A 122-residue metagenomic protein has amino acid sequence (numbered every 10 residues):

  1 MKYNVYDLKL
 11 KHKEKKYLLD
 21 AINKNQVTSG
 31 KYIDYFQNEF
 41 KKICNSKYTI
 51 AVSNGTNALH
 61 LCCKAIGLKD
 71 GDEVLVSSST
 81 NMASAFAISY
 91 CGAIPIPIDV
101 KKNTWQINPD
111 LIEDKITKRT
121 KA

Functional and structural regions predicted by a protein language model:
M1-A65, K69-D70, Y90-C91: Conserved PLP-binding active-site segment in aminotransferase class I/II-type PLP enzymes
K64-A122: PLP-dependent aminotransferase-like
